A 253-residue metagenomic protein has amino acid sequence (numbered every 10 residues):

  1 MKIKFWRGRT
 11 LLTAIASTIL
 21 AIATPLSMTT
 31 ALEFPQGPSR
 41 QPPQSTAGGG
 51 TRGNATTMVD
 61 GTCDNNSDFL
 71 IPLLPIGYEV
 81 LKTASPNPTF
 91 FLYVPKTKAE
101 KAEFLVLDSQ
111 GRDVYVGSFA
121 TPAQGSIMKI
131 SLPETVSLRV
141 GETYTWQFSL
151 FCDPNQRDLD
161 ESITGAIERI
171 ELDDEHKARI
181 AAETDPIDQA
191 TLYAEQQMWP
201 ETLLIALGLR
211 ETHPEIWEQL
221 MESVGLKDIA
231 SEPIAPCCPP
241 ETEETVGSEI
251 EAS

Functional and structural regions predicted by a protein language model:
K2-T18: Bacterial N-terminal signal peptides that target proteins for export
F34-A47, G53, T57-M58, I76 (+5 more regions): Extended, polar beta-sheet/loop recognition surfaces of beta-rich domains that mediate binding to diverse ligands
Y78-K96: Contiguous beta-strand segments within globular domains
Q110, V114-G125: Solvent-exposed serine/threonine-rich low-complexity stretches and specific carbohydrate-binding patches
I127-V136: Exposed aromatic-hydrophobic patches
E142-D153, L207: Internal, hydrophobic beta-strand segments that form the core of beta-sheet-rich folds
D174-T212, A252: Compositionally biased low-complexity segments at domain edges in trafficked proteins and select soluble regulators
L209, P214-S253: Preference for solvent-exposed, low-hydrophobicity sequence contexts
